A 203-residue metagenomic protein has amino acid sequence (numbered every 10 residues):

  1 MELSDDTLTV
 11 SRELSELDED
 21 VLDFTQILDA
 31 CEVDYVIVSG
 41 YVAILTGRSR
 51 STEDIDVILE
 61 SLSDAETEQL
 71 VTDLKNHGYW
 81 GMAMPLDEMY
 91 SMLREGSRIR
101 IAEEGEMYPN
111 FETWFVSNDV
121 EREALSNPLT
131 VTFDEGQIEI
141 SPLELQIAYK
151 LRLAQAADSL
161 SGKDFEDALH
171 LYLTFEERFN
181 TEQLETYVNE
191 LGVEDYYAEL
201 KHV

Functional and structural regions predicted by a protein language model:
M1-V203: Compositionally biased terminal segments of proteins
